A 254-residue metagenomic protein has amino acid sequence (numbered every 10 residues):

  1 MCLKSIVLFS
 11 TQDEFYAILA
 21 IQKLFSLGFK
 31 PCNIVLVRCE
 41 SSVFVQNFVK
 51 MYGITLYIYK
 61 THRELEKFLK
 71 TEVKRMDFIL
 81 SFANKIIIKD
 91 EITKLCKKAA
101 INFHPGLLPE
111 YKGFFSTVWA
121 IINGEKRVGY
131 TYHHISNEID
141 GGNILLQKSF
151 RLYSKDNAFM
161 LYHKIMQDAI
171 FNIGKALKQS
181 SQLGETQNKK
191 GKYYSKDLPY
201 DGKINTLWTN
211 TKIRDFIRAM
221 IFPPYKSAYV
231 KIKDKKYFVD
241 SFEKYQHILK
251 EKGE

Functional and structural regions predicted by a protein language model:
M1-E254: One-carbon transfer enzymes
